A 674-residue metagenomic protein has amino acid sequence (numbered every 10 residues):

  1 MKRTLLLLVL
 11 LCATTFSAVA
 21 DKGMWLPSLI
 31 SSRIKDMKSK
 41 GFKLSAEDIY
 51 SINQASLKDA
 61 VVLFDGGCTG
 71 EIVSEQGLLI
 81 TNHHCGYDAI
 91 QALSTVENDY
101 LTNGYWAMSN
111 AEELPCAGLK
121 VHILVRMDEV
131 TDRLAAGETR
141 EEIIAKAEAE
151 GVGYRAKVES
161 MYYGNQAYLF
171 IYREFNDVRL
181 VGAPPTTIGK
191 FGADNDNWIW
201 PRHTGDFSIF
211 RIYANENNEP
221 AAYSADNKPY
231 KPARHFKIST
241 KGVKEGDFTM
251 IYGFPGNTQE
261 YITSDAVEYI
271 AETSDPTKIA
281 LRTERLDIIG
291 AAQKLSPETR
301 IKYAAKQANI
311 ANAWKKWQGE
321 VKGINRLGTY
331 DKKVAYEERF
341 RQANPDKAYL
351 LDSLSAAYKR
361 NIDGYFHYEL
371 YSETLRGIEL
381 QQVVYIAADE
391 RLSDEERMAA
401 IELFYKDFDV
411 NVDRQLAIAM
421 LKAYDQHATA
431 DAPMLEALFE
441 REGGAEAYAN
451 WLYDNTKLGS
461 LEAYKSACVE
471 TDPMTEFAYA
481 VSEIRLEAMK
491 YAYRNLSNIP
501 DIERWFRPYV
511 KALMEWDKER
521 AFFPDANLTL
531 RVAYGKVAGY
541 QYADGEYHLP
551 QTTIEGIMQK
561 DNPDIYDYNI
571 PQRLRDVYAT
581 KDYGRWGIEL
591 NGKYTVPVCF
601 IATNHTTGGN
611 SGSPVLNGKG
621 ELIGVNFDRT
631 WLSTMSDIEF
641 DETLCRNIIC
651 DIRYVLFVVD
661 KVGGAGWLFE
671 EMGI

Functional and structural regions predicted by a protein language model:
K2, F16-I674: Terminal presequence/propeptide segments associated with secretion/organelle targeting and zymogen/polyprotein
T4-A13: Sec-dependent N-terminal signal peptides
